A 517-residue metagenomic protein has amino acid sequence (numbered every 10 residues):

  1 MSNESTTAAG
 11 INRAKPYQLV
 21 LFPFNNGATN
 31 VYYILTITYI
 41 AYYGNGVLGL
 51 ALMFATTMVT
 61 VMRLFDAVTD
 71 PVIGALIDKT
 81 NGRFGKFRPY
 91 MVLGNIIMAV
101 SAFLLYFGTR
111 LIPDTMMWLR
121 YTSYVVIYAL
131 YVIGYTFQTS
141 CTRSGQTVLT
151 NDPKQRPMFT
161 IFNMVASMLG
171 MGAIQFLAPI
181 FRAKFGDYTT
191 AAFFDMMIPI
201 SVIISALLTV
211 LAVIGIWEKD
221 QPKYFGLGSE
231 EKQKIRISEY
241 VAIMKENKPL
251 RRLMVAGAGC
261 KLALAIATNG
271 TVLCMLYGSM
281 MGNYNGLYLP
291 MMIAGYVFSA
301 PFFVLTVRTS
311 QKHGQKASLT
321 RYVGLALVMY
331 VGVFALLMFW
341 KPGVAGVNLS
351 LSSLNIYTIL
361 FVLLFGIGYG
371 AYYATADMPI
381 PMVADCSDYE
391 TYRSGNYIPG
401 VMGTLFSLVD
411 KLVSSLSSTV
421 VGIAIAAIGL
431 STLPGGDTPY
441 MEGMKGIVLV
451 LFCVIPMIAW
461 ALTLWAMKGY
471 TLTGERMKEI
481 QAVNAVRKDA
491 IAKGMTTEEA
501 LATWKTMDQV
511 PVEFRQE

Functional and structural regions predicted by a protein language model:
S2-E517: Membrane-embedded alpha-helical bundles of multi-pass transporters/translocases, especially carrier/permease families
